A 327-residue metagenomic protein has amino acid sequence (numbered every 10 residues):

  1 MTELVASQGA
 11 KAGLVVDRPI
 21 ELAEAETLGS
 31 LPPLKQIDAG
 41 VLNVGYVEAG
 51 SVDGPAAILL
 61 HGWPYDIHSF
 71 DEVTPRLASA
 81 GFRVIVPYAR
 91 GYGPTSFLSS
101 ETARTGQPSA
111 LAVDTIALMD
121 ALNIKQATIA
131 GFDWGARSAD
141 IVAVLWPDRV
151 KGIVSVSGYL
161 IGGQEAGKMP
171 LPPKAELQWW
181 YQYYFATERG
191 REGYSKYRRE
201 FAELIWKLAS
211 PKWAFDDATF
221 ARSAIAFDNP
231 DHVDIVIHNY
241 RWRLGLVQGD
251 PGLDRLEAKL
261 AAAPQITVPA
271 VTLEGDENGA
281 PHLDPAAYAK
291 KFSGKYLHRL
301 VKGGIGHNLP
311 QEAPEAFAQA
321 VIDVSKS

Functional and structural regions predicted by a protein language model:
M1-T2, A6: N-terminal export leaders
G9, G13-P33, N43-V44, A49 (+4 more regions): Flexible "cap/lid" subdomain of the alpha/beta-hydrolase fold that forms the substrate-access gate
K35-A39: Short acidic-hydrophobic surface loop/beta-edge motif
E48-S96, Y288: Conserved HGGG/HGGXW glycine-rich cap/lid loop of the alpha/beta-hydrolase fold
G62, D133, Q311-E312: Conserved acidic functional residues
V73, V142, A320-V324: Hydrophobic residues on the short alpha-helix immediately C-terminal to a glycine-rich phosphate/catalytic loop
A112, I237, P314-A318, I322: Short, amphipathic alpha-helical "lid/cap" segments that border enzyme active or binding sites
I305-A313: Catalytic histidine-centered segment of alpha/beta-hydrolase-like enzymes
